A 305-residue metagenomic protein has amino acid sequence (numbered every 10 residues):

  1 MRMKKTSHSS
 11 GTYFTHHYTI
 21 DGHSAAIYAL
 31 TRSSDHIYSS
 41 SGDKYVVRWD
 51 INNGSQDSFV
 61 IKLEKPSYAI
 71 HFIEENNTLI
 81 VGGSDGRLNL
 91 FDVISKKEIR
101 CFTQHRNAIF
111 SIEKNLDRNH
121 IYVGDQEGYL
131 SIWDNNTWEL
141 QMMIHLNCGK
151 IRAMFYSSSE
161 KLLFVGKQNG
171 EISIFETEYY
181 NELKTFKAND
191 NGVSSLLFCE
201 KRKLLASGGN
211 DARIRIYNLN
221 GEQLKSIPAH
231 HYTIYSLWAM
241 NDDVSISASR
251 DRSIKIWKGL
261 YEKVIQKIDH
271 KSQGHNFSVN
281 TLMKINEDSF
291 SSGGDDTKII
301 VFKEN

Functional and structural regions predicted by a protein language model:
R2-H23: A short helix->beta-strand "capping" segment at the edge of beta-propeller domains
H16-I20, S55-V60, K97-F102, E139-I144 (+3 more regions): A short beta-strand motif characteristic of beta-propeller blades
I20-I27, I61-Y68, T103-I109, I144-I151 (+3 more regions): WD40/WD-repeat beta-propeller blade N-cap
A25-Y28, D43-V47, K65-Y68, D85-N89 (+9 more regions): Short coil/turn segments within WD40 beta-propeller repeats
R32-S34, E74-E75, L116-D117, S158-S159 (+3 more regions): Residue-level detector of Asp-centered blade-edge/turn motifs that repeat once per structural unit in beta-propeller
I37-S41, L79-G83, Y122-G124, L163-G166 (+3 more regions): Conserved beta-strand element within WD40/beta-propeller blades
I51-G54, V93-K96, N135-W138, E176-Y180 (+3 more regions): Short loop/turn segments that connect beta-strands within beta-propeller blades
